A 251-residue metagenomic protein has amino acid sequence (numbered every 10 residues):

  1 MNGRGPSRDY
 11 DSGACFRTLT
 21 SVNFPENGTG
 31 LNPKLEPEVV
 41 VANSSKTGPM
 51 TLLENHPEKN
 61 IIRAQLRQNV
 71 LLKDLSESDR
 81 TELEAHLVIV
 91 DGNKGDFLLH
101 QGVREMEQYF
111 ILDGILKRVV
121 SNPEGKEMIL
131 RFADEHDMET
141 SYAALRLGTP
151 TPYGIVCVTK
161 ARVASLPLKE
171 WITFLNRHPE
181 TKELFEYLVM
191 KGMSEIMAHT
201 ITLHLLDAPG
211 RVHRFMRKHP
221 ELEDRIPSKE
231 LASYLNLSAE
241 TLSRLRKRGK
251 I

Functional and structural regions predicted by a protein language model:
A42-V88, A144: Cyclic nucleotide-binding regulatory module and flanking cytosolic helices
K46, L206-I251: Phosphate-/nucleic-acid-contacting segments
V88, F97, I115-V120, M138 (+1 more regions): Short beta-strand segments in beta-sandwich/barrel cores
N93, L112-D113, D134, T159: A cytosolic small-molecule/anion-sensing beta-strand core signal
L98-V103: Short phosphate-coordinating micro-motif centered on Lys-Gly-acidic
M106, F110-K117, H136: Glycine- and acidic-residue-biased ligand/ion/polar-headgroup-sensing regions
I129-Y187: Cyclic-nucleotide recognition modules
